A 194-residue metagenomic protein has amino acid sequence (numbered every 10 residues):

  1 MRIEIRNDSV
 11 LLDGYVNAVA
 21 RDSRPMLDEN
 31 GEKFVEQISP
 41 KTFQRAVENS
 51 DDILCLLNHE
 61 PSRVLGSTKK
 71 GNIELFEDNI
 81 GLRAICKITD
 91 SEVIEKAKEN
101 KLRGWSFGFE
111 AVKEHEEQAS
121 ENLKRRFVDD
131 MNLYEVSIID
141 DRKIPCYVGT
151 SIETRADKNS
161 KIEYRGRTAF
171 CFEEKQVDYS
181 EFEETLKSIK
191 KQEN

Functional and structural regions predicted by a protein language model:
M1-S50, E153-K187, K191: Polar/acidic, low-complexity leader/linker segments enriched in S/T/G and N/D
I3, S9-D13, N72-R167: Residue microenvironments linked to proteolytic maturation and disulfide-stabilized extracellular modules
R21, E60-R63, D90-S91, V112-K113: Short, charged/polar surface micro-motifs in flexible loops or helix N-caps
A46, S50-C55, F76-I80: N-terminal assembly/attachment segments of tailed bacteriophage virion structural proteins
D51-R63, W105: Short conserved beta-strand and strand-loop elements enriched in small hydrophobics with frequent Asp/Gly
P61, K70-N72: Polyanion/phosphate-binding surface patch
G66: Catalytic zinc-binding patch centered on the HExxH motif and its immediate surroundings that defines zinc-dependent
